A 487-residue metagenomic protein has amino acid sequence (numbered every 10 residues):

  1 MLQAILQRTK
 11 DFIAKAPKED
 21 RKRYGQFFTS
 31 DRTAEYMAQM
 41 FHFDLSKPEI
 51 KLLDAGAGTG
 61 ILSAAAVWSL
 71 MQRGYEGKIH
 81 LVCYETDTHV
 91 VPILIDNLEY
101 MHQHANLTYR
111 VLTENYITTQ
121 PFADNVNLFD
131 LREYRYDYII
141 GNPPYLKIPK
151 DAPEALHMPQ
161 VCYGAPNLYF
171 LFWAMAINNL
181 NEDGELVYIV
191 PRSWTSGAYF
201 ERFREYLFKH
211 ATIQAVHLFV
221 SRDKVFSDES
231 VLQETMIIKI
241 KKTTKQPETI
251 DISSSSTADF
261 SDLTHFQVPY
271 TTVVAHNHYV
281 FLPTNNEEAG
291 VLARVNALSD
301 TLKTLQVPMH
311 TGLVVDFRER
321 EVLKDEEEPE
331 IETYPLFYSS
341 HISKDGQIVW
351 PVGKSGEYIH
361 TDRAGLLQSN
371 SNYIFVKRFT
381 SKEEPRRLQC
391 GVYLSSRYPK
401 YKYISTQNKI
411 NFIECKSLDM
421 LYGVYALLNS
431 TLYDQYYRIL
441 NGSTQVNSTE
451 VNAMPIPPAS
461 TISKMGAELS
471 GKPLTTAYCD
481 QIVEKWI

Functional and structural regions predicted by a protein language model:
M1-Y75, V82-Y100, Q120, P143 (+3 more regions): Class I S-adenosyl-L-methionine
K22-R23, F27-Y36, A57-A64, K78 (+2 more regions): Signature of N6-adenine DNA methyltransferases within the class I
L45-E49, R73-K78, H104-L107, L131-Y134 (+1 more regions): Short helix-terminating capping/connector loops at secondary-structure junctions
I50, D137, Y373: Conserved acidic residues
L53, V82-Y84, L112, V187 (+2 more regions): Hydrophobic/aromatic beta-strand patches that form the interior of the parallel beta-sheet core in alpha/beta enzyme
G74, S230, I404-S405: Short, flexible turn/loop "capping" segments at secondary-structure junctions
N106-Y116: Conserved SAM-binding strand-loop segment of SAM-dependent methyltransferases
A293-I487: Polybasic, glycine- and aromatic-enriched phosphate-binding surface used to engage nucleic acids
